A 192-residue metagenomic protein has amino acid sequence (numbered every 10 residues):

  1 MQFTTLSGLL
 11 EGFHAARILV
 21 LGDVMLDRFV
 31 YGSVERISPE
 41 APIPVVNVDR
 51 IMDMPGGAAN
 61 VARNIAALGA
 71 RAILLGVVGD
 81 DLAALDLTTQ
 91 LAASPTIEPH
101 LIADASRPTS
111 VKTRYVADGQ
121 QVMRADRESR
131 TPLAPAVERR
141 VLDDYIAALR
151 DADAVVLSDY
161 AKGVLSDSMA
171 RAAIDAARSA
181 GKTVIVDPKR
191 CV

Functional and structural regions predicted by a protein language model:
M1-E35, R50-V192: Ribokinase/PfkB-type carbohydrate-kinase core domain
I37-E40: Flexible glycine/proline-rich, aromatic-decorated loop/lid segments
P42-D49: Divalent-cation-assisted or electrostatically stabilized phosphate/pyrophosphate-binding catalytic cores
